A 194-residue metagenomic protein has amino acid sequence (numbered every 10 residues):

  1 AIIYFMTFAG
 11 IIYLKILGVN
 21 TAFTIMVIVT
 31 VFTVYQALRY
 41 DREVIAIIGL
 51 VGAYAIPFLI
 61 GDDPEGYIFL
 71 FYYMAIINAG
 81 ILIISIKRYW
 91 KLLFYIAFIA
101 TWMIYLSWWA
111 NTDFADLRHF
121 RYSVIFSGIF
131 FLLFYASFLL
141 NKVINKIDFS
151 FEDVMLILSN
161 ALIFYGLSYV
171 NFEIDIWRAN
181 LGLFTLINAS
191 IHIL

Functional and structural regions predicted by a protein language model:
A1-L194: Alpha-helical multi-pass membrane segments and their bilayer interfacial helix-loop junctions
